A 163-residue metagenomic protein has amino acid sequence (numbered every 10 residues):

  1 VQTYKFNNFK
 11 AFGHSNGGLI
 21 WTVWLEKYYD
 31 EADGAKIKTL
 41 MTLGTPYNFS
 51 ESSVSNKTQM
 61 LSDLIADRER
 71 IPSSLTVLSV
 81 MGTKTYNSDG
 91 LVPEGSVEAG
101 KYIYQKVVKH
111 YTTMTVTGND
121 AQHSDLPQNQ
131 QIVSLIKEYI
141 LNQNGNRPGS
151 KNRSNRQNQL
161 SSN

Functional and structural regions predicted by a protein language model:
V1-L75, V80, K84-D89: Serine-dependent carboxylesterase/thioesterase catalytic core of lipase-like alpha/beta-hydrolase/SGNH enzymes
R70-N163: C-terminal catalytic-base region of ester-bond hydrolases, centering on the histidine of the charge-relay
